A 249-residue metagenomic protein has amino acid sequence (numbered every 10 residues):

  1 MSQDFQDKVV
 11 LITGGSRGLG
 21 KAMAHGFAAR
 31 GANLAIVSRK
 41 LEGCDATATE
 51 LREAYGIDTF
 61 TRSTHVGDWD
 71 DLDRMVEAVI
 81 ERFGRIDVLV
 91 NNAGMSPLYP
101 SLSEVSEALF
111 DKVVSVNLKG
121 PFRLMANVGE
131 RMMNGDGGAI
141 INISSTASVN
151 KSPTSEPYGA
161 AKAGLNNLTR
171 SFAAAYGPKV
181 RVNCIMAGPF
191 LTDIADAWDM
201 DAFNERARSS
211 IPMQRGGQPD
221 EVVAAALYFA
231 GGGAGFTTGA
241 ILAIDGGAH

Functional and structural regions predicted by a protein language model:
S16-G18: Conserved glycine-rich cofactor-binding loop
L41, S63-M75, E107, D220-E221: The beta1-alpha1 cofactor-binding region of Rossmann-like NAD(H)/NADP(H)-dependent oxidoreductases
P100-L102, S106-D111, A195, A207: Substrate-binding pocket helix/loop in short-chain dehydrogenase/reductase
F122, R215-I244: C-terminal substrate-recognition "lid" of short-chain dehydrogenase/reductases
M125, A161, T169: Active-site helix of classical SDR
E130, A173-P178, G235: Alpha-helical segment proximal to the catalytic Tyr-Lys
S145: Residue(s) in the substrate-gating loop at a strand-loop-helix junction that position the organic substrate next
